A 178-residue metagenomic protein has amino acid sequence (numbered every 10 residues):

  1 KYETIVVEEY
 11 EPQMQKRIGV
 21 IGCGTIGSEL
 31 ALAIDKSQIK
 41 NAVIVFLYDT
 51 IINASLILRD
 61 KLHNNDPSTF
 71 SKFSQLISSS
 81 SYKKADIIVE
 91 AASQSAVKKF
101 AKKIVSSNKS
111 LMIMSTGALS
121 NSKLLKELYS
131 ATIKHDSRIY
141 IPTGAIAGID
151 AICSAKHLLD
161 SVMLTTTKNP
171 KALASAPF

Functional and structural regions predicted by a protein language model:
Q15-I18: Extreme N-terminal starter segment of soluble prokaryotic enzymes
C23: Glycine-rich Rossmann-fold phosphate-binding loop(s) that bind the pyrophosphate of adenine dinucleotide cofactors
G27-S28: N-terminal Rossmann-fold NAD(P) dinucleotide-binding loop
N41-K61: NAD(P)-binding Rossmann-fold cofactor-contacting core
F73-V105, A118-N121: Beta-loop-alpha module in the N-terminal Rossmann-like domain of NAD(P)-dependent dehydrogenases, especially those
S110-M112: A short hydrophobic/small-residue beta-strand
T116-S137: Rossmann-fold NAD(P)-binding glycine/threonine-rich loop
S137-F178: Conserved anion/nucleotide-ligand pocket segment
